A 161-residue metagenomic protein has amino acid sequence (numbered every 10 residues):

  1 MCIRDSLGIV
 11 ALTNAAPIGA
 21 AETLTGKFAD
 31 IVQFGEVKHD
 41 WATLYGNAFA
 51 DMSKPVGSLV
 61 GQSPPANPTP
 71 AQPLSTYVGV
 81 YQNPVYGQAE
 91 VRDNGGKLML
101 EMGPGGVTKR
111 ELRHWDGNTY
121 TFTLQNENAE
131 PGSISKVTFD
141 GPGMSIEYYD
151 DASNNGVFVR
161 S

Functional and structural regions predicted by a protein language model:
M1-S161: Catalytic loop of the DD-peptidase/beta-lactamase superfamily, centered on the K-T-G motif and neighboring
